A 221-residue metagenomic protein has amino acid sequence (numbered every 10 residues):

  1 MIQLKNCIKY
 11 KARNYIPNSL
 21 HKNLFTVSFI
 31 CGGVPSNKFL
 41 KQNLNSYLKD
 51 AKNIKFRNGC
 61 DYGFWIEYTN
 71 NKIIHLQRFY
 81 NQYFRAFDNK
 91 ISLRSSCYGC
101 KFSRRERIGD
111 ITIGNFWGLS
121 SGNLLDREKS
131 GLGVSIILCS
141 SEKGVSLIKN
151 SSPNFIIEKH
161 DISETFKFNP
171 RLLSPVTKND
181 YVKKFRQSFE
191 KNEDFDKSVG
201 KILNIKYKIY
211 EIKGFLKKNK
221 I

Functional and structural regions predicted by a protein language model:
M1, F29-C31, F116, S140: Fold-independent oxyanion-binding glycine-rich loops and adjacent beta-strand/coil segments at enzyme active sites
M1-N14: Cofactor-cradling patches in redox/metallo enzymes
K11-R13, F39-N45: Short, aromatic/basic amphipathic alpha-helical patches
A12-S28: A short alpha->loop->secondary-structure connector
I16, G33-V34, L48, R104: Short, well-ordered alpha-helical segments in soluble proteins
V27-I30, R57: Short beta-strand segments
F29-Q42: Short, conserved secondary-structure transition motifs
Y47-I221: Long, compositionally biased charged/polar accessory segments in the mid-to-C-terminal portions of proteins
